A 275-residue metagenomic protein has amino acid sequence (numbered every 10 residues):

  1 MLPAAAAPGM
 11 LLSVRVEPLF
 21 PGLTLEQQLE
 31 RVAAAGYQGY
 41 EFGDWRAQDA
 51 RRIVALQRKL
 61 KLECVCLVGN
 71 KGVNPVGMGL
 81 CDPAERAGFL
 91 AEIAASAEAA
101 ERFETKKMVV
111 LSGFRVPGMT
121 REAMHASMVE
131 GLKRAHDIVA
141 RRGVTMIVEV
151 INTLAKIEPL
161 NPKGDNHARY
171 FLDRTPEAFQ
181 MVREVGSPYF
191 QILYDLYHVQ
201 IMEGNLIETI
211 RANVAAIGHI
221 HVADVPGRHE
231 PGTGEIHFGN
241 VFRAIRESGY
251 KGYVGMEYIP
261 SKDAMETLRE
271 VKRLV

Functional and structural regions predicted by a protein language model:
M1-S13, P18-G36, E104-T105, L172-V275: Histidine-acidic metal/acid-base catalytic patches
A4-A5, G79-Q191: Active-site acidic/histidine proton-transfer and metal-coordination neighborhood in alpha/beta enzyme cores
M10-L23, P75-L90, P117-M124, H198-I201: Active-site mouth loops of central-metabolism enzymes
P18-F20, R46, N70-V73, F114-V116 (+5 more regions): Active-site-proximal loop/turn and secondary-structure-junction residues that shape catalytic pockets, frequently
E41, C66, V109, I147 (+3 more regions): Conserved beta-strand positions in the central sheet of alpha/beta enzyme cores
E41-L60, V68, S112-T120, P226-H229: Glycine-rich, proline-tolerant flexible connector loops at the mouths of alpha/beta enzymes
Q57-E85: Mid-chain, structured segments of secreted extracytoplasmic proteins
